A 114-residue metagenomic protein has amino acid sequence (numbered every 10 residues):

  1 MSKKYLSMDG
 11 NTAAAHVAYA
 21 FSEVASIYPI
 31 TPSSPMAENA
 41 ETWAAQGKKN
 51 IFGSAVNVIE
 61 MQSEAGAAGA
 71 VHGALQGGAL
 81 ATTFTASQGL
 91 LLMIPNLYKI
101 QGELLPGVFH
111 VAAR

Functional and structural regions predicted by a protein language model:
M1-R114: Thiamine diphosphate
